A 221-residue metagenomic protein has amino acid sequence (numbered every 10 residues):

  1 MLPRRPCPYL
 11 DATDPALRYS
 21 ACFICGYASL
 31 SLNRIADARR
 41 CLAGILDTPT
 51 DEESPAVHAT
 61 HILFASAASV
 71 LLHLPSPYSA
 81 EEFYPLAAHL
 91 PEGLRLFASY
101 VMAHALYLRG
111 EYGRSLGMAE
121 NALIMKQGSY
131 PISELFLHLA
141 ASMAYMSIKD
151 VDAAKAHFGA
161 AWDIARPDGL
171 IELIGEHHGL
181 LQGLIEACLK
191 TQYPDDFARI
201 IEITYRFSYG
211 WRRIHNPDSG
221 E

Functional and structural regions predicted by a protein language model:
M1, D11-Y27, D37, P49-S66 (+4 more regions): Alpha-solenoid helical repeat architecture
L2-Y9, A36-D47, P75-A88, G113-L123 (+2 more regions): Alpha-helical repeat scaffolds
A28, A68-S69, A105, A144 (+1 more regions): Residue-level signature for tetratricopeptide repeat
L32, L72-L74, R109, I148: Structural motif corresponding to the intra-repeat A-B loop/turn of tetratricopeptide repeats
L63-A68, P85-H89, M102-H104, M125-G128 (+2 more regions): Short, highly charged low-complexity linear segments
S79, Y112-A122, K126-Y130, E134-H138 (+1 more regions): Alpha-helical protein-protein interaction scaffolds
V101, L108-E111, A144, D150-A153: N-terminal accessory segments that target, anchor, or regulate ATP-driven/P-loop NTPase machines and associated
S129-S133, L137-A140, M146-E221: C-terminal non-catalytic interaction modules
